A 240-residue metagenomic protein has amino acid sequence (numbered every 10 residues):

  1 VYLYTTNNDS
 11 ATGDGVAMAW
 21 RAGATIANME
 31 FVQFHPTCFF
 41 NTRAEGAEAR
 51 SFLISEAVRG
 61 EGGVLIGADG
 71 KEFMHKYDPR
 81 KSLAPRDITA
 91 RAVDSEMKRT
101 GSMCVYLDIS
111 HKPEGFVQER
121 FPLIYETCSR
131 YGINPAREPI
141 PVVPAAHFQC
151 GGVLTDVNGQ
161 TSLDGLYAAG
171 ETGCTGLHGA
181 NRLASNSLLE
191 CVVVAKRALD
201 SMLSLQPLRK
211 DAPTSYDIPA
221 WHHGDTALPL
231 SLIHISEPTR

Functional and structural regions predicted by a protein language model:
V1-T12, A168-H178: Catalytic-site beta-strand/loop segments enriched in glycine and acidic/polar residues
Y2-S10, A49-L53, A84, G115 (+1 more regions): Alpha-helix capping and helix-loop boundary segments enriched in small/acidic/polar residues
D9-M18, A22, S187-R197: Gly/Ser/Thr-rich active-site loops/lids in small-molecule metabolic enzymes that frequently grip phosphoryl groups
G15, I124, I235: Aromatic/hydrophobic pocket-lining residues that form π-stacking "cages" and hydrophobic walls in ligand
M18, A24-N134, E138-I140, V192 (+2 more regions): An anion/pyrophosphate-binding glycine-rich loop and adjacent beta-alpha core in soluble alpha-beta enzymes
I66-S82, A92-E96, F148-C150, L154-A168 (+3 more regions): Glycine- and aromatic-enriched mobile tails/lids
P122-L166: FAD/FMN-dependent oxidoreductases across multiple families
